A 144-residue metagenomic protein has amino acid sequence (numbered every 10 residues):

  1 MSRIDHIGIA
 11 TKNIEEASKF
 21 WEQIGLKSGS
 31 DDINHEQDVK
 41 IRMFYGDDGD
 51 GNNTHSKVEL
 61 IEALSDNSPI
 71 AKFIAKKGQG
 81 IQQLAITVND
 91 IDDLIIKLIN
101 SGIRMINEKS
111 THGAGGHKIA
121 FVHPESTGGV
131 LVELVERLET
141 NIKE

Functional and structural regions predicted by a protein language model:
R3-D5, A17, K27-D38, S65-K76 (+4 more regions): A cross-kingdom feature marking solvent-exposed beta-strand/loop segments within repeated, beta-rich binding/scaffold
I4-K12, R42-D47, I70-K97: Vicinal oxygen chelate
I4-T11, W21, F44, H55-I61 (+4 more regions): Short, structured motif recognition centered on aromatic/hydrophobic residues
A17-E22, L98: Conserved active-site tyrosine of GNAT-family acetyltransferases
G25, D90, V135: Extracellular/lumenal glycan-associated surfaces
D31-I33, R42-N53, V58, I86 (+1 more regions): Vicinal oxygen chelate
S65-N67, I91, T127: Short Gly/Pro-enriched loop/turn and capping motifs at secondary-structure junctions
